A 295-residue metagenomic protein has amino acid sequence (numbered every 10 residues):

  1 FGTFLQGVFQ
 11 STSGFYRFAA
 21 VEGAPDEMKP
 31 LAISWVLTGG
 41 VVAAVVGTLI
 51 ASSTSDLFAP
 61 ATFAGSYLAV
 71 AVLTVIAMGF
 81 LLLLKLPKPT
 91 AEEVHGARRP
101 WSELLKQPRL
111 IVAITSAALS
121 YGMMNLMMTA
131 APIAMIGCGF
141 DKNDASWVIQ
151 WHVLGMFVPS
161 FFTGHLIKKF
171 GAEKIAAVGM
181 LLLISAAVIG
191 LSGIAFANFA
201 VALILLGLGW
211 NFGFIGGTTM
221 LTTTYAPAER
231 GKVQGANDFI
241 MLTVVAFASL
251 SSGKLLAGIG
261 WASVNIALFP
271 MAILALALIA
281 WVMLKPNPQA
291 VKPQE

Functional and structural regions predicted by a protein language model:
G2-T38: Cytoplasmic helix-loop-helix junction between adjacent transmembrane helices in 12-TM secondary transporters
F4, K106-M127, I204: Pair of pore-lining "gating" transmembrane helices in MFS-fold secondary transporters
S11-A24, F212-A226: Intracellular juxtamembrane helix-capping segments at the cytosolic ends of symmetry-related transmembrane helices
L31-L49, I240-A248: Glycine-rich segments within core transmembrane alpha-helices of 12-TM secondary carriers
A51-S52, A71-A91, L278-M283: C-terminal membrane-cytosol helix-exit motif in multi-pass small-molecule transporters
L86-I114, E295: Juxtamembrane intracellular "pre-TM" segments in multi-pass secondary transporters
V158-A172, L256: Helix-to-loop junctions at the C-terminal end of transmembrane segments in multipass secondary transporters
K174-I189, F269: Structural signature of the two symmetry-related core transmembrane helices
